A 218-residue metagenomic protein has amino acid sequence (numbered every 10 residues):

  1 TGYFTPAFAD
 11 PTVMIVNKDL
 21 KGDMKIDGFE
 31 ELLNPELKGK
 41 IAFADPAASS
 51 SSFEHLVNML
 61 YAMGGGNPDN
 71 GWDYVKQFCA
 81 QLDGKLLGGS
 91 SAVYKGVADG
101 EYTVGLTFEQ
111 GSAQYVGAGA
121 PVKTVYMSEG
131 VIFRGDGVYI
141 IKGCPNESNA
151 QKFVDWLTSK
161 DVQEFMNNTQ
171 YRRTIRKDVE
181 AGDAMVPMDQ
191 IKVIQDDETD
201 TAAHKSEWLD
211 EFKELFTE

Functional and structural regions predicted by a protein language model:
T1-E101: Extracytoplasmic ligand-binding site segments that recognize negatively charged/polar headgroups
D10, Y74-A80, L86-L87, A118-C144: Periplasmic-binding protein-like
V13-L20, V57-Y61, G135-N146, F165-M166: A bilobed periplasmic-binding-protein/Venus flytrap-type ligand-binding module shared by bacterial periplasmic
E30-L33, L56, L60, K76 (+8 more regions): Non-transmembrane alpha-helical segments in soluble domains of secreted/periplasmic/extracellular proteins
A92-Y94, Q110-Q114, E129-I132: Short, catalytically relevant binding-site loops at active-site mouths
A98, T103-P121, Q170: A ligand-binding cleft/hinge motif common to bilobed small-molecule-binding domains
V131-I132, V138-D196: Mature extracytoplasmic/periplasmic domains
D183-E218: Extracellular/periplasmic bilobal clamshell ligand-binding domains
